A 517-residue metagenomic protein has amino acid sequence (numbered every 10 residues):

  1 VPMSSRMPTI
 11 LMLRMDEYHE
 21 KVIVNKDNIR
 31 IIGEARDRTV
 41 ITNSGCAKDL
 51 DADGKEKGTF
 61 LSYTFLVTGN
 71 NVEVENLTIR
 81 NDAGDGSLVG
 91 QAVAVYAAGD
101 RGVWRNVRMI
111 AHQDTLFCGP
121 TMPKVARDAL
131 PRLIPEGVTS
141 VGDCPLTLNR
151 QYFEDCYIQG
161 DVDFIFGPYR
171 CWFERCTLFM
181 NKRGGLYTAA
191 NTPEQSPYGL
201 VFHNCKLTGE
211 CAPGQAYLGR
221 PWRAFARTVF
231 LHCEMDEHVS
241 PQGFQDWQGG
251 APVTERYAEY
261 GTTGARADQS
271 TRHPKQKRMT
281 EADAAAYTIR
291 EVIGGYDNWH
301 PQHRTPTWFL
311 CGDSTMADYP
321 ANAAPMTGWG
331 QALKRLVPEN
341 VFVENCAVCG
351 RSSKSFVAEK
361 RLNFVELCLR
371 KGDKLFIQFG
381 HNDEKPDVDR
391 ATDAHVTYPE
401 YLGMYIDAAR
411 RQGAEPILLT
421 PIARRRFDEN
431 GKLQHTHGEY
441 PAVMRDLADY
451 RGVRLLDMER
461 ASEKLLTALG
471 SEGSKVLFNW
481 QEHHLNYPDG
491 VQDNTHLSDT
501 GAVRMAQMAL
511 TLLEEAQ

Functional and structural regions predicted by a protein language model:
S4-R304: Sequence-level preference for short, compositionally simple segments enriched in small aliphatic or small polar residues
I10, E73, T307, D373-F376 (+1 more regions): Structural motif
M15, P120, A347, F379 (+1 more regions): A cross-domain feature marking catalytic cores of carbohydrate-active enzymes and several ubiquitous metabolic/repair
R30, V40, F342-E344, E415 (+1 more regions): Conserved beta-strand segments of alpha/beta enzyme cores
R38, T327-Q331, G438-A442: Short, surface-exposed alpha-helical segments at coil->helix boundaries
Q302-A347, N363-L375: Serine-esterase "nucleophile elbow" of acetyl-processing enzymes
A317-P325, A347-E359, K385-A394: Acidic/histidine-rich helix-loop elements that form or flank divalent-metal/phosphate-binding sites at the catalytic
R361-V503, Q507-A516: Alpha-helical cap/lid subdomain in secreted, periplasmic, or secretory-pathway luminal O-acyl-processing enzymes
